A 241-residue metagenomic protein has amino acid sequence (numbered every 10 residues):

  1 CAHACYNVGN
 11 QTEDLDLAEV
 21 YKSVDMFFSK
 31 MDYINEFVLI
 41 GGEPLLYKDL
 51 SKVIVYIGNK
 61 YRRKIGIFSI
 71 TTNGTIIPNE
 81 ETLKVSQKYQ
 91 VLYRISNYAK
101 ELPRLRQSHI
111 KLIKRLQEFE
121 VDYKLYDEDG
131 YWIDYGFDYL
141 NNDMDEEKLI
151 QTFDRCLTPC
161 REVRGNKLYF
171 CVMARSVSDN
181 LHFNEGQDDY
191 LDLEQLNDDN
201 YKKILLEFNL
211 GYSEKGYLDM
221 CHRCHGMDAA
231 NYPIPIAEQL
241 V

Functional and structural regions predicted by a protein language model:
C1-E19, K215: Canonical Radical SAM [4Fe-4S] cluster-binding loop centered on the CxxxCxxC motif and its immediate flanking residues
Y6-N7, V20-I95: Conserved SAM/AdoMet-binding glycine-rich loop
E43, G74-I76, A99, D129 (+1 more regions): Active-site-proximal loop/turn and secondary-structure-junction residues that shape catalytic pockets, frequently
Y47-K48, L102-R106: Loop/helix-junction capping segments adjacent to catalytic residues or to phosphate/diphosphate-binding pockets
S69, R94, K124-D127, R161-R164 (+1 more regions): A structural signal for short, well-ordered beta-strand segments and their strand-loop junctions that often border
I95-L102, V121-T152, L157-P159: Conserved strand-turn element in the central/C-terminal portion of the radical SAM core barrel that lines
L105-L125: Basic phosphate/pyrophosphate-binding loop/patch that engages nucleotide-derived ligands
L140-V241: Accessory C-terminal segments flanking Radical SAM cores
